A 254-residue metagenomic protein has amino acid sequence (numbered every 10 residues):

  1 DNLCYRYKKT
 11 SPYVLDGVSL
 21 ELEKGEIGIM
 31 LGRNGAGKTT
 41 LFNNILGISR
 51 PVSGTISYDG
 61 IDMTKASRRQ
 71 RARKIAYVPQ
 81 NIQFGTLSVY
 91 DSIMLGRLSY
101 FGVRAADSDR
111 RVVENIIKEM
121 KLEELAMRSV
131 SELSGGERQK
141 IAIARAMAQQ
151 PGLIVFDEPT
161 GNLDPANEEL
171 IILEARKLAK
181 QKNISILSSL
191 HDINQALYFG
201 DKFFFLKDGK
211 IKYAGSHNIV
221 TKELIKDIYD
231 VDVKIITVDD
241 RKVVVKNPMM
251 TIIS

Functional and structural regions predicted by a protein language model:
Y13-L15: Conserved structural motif at the start of ABC-family nucleotide-binding domains
L31-R33: The feature captures the beta-strand-to-loop junction immediately N-terminal to the Walker
L46: Helix-to-loop junction immediately C-terminal to a conserved catalytic motif
G54-D62, R71: Conserved ABC transporter NBD signature motif
S108-L125, Q150: Conserved ABC ATPase "signature" region
S129-L133, E137: Conserved ABC ATPase signature
I154-E158: Catalytic Walker B motif of ABC-type/P-loop ATPase nucleotide-binding domains
